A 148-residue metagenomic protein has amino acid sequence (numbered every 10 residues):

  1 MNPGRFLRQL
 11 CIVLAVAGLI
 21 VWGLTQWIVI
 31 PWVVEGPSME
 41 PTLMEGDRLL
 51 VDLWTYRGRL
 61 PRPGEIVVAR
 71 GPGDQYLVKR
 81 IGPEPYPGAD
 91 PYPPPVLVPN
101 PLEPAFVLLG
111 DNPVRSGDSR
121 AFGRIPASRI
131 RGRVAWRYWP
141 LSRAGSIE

Functional and structural regions predicted by a protein language model:
M1-E148: Extended hydrophobic leader/signal-anchor segments used for secretion and membrane insertion
